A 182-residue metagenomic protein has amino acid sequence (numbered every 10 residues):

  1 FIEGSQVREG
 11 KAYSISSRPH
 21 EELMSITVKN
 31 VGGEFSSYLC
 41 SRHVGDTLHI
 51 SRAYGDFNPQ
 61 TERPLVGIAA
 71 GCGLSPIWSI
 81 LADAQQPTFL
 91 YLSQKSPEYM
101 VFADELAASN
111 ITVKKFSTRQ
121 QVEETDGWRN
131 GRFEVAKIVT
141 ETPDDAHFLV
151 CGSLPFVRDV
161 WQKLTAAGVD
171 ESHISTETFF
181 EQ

Functional and structural regions predicted by a protein language model:
F1-D46, Q94-S96, R119: Ferredoxin-reductase
A12, Q60, I77-S79, M100-F102 (+1 more regions): Short glycine-/acidic-enriched loop or helix-start segments at secondary-structure transitions that form or flank
F35, F89-Q182: Reductase modules of NAD(P)H-dependent flavoproteins
I50-E62: A short, basic/flexible loop-to-alpha-helix module at the beginning of a structural domain
P64-I68, L149: Conserved beta-strand elements of the Class I
L74-A84: Histidine-anchored nucleotide/phosphate-binding helix
